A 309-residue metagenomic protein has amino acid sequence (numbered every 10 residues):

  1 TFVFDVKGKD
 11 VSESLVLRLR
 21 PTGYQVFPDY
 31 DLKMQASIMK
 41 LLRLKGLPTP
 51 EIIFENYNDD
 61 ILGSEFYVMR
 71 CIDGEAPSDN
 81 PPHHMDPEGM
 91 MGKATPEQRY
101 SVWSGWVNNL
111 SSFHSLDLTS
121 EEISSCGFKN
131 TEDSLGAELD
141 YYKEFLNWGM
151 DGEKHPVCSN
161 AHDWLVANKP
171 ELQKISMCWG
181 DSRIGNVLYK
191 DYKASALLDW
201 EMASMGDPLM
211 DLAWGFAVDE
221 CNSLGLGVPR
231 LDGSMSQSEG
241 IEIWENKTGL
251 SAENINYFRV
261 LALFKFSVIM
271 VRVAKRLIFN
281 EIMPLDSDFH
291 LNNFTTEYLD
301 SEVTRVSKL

Functional and structural regions predicted by a protein language model:
F2-N160, N168-K174, K193: ATP-binding pocket architecture of kinase catalytic cores
L135, F264, V306-S307: Intrinsically disordered, low-complexity intracellular terminal segments
M177-W179, I184: Catalytic-loop of the protein kinase fold
L188-V218: Catalytic activation segment of kinase domains across protein kinase-like and atypical kinase folds
L209-G249, A262-E281, S301: Active-site activation/catalytic loop segments of kinase-like enzymes and analogous catalytic loops in related
K247-Y257: Acidic, serine/threonine- and proline-rich low-complexity regulatory regions
R276-L285, F289-L309: Regulatory N- and C-terminal appendages and interdomain linkers associated with kinase/kinase-like NTP transferase
